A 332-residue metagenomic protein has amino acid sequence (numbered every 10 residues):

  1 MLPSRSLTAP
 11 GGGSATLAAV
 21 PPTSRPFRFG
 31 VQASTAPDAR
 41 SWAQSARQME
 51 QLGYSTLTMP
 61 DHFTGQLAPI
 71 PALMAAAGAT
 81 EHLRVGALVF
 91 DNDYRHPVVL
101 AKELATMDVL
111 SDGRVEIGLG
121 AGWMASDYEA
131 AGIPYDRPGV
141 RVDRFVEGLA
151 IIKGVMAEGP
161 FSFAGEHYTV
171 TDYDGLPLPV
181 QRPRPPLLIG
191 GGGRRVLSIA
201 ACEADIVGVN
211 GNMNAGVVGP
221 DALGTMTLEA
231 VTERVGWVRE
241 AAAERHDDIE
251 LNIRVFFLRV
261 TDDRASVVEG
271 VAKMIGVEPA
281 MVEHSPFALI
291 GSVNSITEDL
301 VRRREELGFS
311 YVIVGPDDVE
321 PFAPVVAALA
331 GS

Functional and structural regions predicted by a protein language model:
L2-S332: Active-site-adjacent structural elements that line small-molecule/cofactor binding pockets in enzymes
